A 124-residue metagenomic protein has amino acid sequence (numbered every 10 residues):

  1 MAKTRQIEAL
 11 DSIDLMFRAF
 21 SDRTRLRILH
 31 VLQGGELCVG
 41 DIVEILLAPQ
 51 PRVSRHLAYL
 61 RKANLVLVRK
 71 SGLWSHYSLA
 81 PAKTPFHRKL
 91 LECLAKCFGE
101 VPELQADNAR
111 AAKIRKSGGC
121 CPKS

Functional and structural regions predicted by a protein language model:
A2, D11-R52, A58, W74-T84: N-terminal helix-turn-helix DNA-binding core of bacterial DNA-binding proteins
A2-E8, P85-S124: Amphipathic alpha-helical dimerization/coiled-coil segments that flank or bridge DNA-binding/regulatory modules
E44-I45, H56, K70-S71, P81 (+3 more regions): Short alpha-helix boundary/capping motifs
K62-S71, S78-A80: Beta-hairpin "wing" of winged helix-turn-helix
